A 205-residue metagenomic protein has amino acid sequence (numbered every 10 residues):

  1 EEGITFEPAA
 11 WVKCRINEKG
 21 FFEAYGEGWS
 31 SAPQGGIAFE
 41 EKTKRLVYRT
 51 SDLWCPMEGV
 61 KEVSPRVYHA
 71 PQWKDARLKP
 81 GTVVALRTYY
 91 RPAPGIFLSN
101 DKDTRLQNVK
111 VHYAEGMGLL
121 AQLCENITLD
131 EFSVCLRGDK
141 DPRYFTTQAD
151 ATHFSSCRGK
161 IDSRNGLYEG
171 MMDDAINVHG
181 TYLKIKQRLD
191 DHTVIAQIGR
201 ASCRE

Functional and structural regions predicted by a protein language model:
E1, D103-V109, N126-F132, K160-R164: All-beta strand scaffolds that present successive hydrophobic residues in beta-strands
E1-H112, D139-R143, G170, D174-E205: Extracellular polysaccharide-degrading/modifying enzymes targeting complex plant/algal/animal polysaccharides
I96-N100, M117-L123, S163-L167: Short, T/G/N/S-enriched strand-turn elements that build extracellular solenoid repeat scaffolds
M117, I127, D174: Glycine-centered loop/turn positions within well-structured domains that cap or flank conserved ligand/cofactor-binding
G118-L120, A151-H153, D162, N177: Structured core elements
C124-K160, Q187-R200: Long amphipathic alpha-helical scaffold regions
S156-G170: Repeat-solenoid scaffold signature
